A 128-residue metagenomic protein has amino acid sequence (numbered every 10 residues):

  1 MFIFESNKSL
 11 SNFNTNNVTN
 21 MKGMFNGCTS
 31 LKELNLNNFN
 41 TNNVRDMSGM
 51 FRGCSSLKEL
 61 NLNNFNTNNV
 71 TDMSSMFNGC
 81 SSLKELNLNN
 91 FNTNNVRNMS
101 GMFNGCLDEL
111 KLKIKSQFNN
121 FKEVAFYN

Functional and structural regions predicted by a protein language model:
M1-N128: Negatively charged
